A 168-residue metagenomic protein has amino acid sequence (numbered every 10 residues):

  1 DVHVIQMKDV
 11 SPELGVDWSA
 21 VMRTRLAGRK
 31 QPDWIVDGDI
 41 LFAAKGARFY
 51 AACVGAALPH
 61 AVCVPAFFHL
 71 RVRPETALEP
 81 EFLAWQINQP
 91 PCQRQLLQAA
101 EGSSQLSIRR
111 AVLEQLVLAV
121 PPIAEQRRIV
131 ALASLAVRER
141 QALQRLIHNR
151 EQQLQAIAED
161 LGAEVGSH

Functional and structural regions predicted by a protein language model:
D1-Q6, R128: Extended boundary segments
D1-V2, A20-M22, D33-I35, C53-A66: Short, surface-exposed loop/turn microsegments at beta-strand edges and helix-strand junctions
V4-S11, W34-Y50, Q86-L97: Short Ser/Thr-interspersed hydrophobic loop/turn segments at strand-loop and sheet-helix junctions that line or gate
K8-D37: Sequence-specific dsDNA recognition surfaces
A44-Q86: A short beta-sheet element
F68-A119: Basic, amphipathic alpha-helical recognition segments used for DNA target recognition
L78-L83, L113-H148: Amphipathic alpha-helical segments
A142-H168: Short amphipathic coiled-coil heptad-repeat segments
